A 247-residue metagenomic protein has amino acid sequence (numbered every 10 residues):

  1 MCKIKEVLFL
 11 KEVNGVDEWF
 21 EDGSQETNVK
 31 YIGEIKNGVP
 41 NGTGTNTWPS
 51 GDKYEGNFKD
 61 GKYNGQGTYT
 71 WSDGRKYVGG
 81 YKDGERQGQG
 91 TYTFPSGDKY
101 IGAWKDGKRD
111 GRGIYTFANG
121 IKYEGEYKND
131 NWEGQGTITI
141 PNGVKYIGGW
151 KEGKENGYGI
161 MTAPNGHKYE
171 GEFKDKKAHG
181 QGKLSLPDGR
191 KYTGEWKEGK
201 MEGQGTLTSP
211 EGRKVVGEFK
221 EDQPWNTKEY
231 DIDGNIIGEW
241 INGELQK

Functional and structural regions predicted by a protein language model:
M1-K247: Glycine/tyrosine- and acidic-biased, solvent-exposed loop/turn segments at the edges of beta-strands
